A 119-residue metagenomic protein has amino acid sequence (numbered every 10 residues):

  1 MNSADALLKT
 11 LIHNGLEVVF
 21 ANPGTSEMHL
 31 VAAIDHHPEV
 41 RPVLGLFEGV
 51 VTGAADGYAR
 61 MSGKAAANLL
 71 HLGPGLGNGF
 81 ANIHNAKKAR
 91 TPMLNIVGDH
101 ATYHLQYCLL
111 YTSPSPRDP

Functional and structural regions predicted by a protein language model:
M1-P74: Thiamine diphosphate
G24, H100-A101: Glycine-rich beta-alpha junction loops
L30-A33, D56, N78-A81, H104-L109: Short acidic, glycine/serine/threonine-rich loops at helix termini
D35-H37, I83-A86: Short, solvent-exposed amphipathic alpha-helical segments in soluble enzyme and RNA/protein-processing domains
L69-H71, L94-D99: Short beta-strand segments
H71, F80-H84: Active-site-proximal alpha-helical scaffold in enzymes
A86-I96: Hydrophobic or amphipathic alpha-helical targeting/insertion segments
Y111-P119: Single conserved hydrophobic/aromatic residue that forms the stacking wall/gate of nucleotide- or nucleobase-binding
